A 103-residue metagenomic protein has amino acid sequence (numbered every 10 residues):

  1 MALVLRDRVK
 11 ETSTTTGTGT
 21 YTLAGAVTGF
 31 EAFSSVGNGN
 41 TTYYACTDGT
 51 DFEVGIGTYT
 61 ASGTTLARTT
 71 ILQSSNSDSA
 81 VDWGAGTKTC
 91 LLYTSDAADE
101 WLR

Functional and structural regions predicted by a protein language model:
M1-L92: N-terminal assembly/attachment segments of tailed bacteriophage virion structural proteins
Y93, A97-R103: Single conserved hydrophobic/aromatic residue that forms the stacking wall/gate of nucleotide- or nucleobase-binding
